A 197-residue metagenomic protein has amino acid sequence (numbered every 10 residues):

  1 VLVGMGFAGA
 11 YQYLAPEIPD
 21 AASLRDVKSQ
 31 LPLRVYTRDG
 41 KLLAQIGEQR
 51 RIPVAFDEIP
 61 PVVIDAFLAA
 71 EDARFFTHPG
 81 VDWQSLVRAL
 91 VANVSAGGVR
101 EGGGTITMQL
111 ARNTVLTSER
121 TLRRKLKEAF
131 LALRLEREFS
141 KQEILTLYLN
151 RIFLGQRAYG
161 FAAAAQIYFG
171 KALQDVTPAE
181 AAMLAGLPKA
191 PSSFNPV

Functional and structural regions predicted by a protein language model:
V1-V35, V54, R74, V94: N-terminal type II signal-anchor transmembrane helix that functions as the membrane-insertion/stop-transfer segment
E17-A22, G47-F56, A70, A129: N-terminal post-signal-peptidase region of extra-cytosolic proteins
D26-K28, Y36, I59-V62, S140 (+1 more regions): Extracellular/periplasmic catalytic domains that process cell-envelope and extracellular macromolecules
D26-V27, I46-G47, P79-Q84, G103-G104 (+1 more regions): Short, glycine-/polar-rich solvent-exposed loops and beta-turns at beta-strand/coil boundaries
L43-I52, L68, K189-S193: Acidic/histidine-rich, surface-exposed loop or edge segments in extracytoplasmic proteins
A55-I106, Y159-A164, F169, Q174-V176: Flexible, acidic/glycine-enriched loop-and-adjacent beta/alpha segments that face the extracytoplasmic/periplasmic side
G98-V197: Non-catalytic, structured segments within soluble enzyme domains
